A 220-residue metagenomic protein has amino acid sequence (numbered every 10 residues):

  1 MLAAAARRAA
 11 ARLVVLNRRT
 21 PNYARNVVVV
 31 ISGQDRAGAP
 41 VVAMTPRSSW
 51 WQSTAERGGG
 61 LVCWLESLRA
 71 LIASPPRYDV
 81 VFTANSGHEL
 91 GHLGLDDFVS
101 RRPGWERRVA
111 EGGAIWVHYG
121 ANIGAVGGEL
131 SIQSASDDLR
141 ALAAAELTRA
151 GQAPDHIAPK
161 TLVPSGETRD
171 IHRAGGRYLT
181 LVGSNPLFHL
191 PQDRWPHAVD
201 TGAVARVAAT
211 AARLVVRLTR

Functional and structural regions predicted by a protein language model:
M1-A55, E66-A73, R77-V80: Soluble metallo-hydrolase cores and metallopeptidase-like ectodomains found primarily in the secretory/periplasmic
V14-R18, S48-R57, A84-N85, V126-A135 (+2 more regions): Second-shell loop/turn segments in exported
R36-G38, P75-P76, N85-P186: Metal-dependent peptidase/peptidase-like ectodomains
E56, G60, G94-L95: Residues at alpha-helix caps and immediate loop-helix transition turns in enzyme cores, especially N- and C-cap
G58-E66, A209-T210: Short amphipathic alpha-helical face segments that pack within enzyme cores and frequently flank/anchor catalytic
R69, V80-V81, L187-R220: His/Asp/Glu-rich mid-to-C-terminal helical/loop segments that flank catalytic regions of hydrolases
